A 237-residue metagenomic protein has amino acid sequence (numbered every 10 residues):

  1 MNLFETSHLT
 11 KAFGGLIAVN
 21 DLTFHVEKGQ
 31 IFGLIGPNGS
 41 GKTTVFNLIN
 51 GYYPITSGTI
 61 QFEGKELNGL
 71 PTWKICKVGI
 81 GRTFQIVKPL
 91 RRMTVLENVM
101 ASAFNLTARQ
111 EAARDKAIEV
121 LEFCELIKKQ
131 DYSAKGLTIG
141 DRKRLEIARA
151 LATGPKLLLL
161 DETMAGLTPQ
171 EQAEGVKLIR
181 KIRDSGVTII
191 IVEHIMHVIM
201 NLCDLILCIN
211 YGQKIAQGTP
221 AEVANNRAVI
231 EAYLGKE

Functional and structural regions predicted by a protein language model:
N2-E237: Glycine-rich phosphate-binding loops of nucleotide-dependent enzymes
